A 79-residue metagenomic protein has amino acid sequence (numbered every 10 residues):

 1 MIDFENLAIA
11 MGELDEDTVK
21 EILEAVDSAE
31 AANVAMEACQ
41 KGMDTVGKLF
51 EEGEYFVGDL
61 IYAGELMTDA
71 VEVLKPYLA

Functional and structural regions predicted by a protein language model:
M1-P76: Long amphipathic alpha-helical segments
